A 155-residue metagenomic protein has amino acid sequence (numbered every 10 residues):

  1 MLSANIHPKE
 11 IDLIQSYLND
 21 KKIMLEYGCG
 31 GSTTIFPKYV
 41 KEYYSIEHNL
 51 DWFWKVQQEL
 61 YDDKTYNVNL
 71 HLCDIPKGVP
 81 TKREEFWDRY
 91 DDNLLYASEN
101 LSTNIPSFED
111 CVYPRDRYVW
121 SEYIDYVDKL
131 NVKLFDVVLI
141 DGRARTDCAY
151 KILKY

Functional and structural regions predicted by a protein language model:
M1-N5: Membrane-proximal basic amphipathic "stem/tether" segments
I6-K9, E122-I124: Short, flexible segments with low predicted structural confidence
H7-W87: SAM cofactor-binding core of SAM-dependent methyltransferases, primarily the Rossmann-like beta-alpha-beta module
L18-K21, Y90-Y155: Active-site segment flanking the S-adenosylmethionine/decSAM binding pocket in AdoMet-dependent transferases
